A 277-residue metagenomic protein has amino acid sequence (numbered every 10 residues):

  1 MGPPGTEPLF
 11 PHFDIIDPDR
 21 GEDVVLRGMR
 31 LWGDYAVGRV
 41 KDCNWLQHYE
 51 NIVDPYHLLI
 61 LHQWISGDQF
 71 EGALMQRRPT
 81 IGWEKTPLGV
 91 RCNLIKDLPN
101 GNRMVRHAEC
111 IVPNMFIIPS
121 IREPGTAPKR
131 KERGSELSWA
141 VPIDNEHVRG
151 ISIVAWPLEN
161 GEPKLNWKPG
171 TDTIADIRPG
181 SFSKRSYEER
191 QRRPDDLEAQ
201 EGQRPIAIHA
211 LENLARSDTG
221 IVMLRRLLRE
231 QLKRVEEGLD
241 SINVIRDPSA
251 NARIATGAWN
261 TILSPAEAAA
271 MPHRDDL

Functional and structural regions predicted by a protein language model:
G2-L277: C-terminal catalytic domain of Rieske-type non-heme iron oxygenases
